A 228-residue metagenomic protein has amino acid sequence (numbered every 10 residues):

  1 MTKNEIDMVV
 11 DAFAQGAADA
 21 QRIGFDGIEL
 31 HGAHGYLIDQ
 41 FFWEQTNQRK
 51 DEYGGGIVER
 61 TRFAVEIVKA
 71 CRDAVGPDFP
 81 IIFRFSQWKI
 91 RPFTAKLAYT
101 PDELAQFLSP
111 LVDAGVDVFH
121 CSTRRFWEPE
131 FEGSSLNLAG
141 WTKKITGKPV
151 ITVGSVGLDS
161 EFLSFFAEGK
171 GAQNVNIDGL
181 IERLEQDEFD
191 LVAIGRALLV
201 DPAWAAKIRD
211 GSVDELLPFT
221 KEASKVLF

Functional and structural regions predicted by a protein language model:
M1-F228: Flavin-dependent oxidoreductase catalytic cores
